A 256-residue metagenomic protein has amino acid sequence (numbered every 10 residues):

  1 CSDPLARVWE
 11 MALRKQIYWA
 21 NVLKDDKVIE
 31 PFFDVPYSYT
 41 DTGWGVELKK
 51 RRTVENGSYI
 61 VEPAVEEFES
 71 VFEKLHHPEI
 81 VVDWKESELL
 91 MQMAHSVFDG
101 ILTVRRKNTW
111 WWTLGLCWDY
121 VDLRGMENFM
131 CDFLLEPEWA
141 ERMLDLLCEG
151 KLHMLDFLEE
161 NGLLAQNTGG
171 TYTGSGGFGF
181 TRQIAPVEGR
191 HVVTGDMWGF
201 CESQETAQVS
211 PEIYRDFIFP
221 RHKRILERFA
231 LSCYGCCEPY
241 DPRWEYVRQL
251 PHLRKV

Functional and structural regions predicted by a protein language model:
C1, W19, D26-V28, H77-V256: Active-site loop segments of alpha/beta catalytic cores
C1-F32, D41-W44, L48: Ser/Thr/Asn(+Pro)-rich, low-complexity disordered segments
V35: Active-site rim loops that border cofactor/substrate pockets in soluble metabolic enzymes
S38-E69: A contiguous, low-structure linker/loop signature
A64-E73, L123-E127: Residues forming anionic-ligand binding surfaces in small-molecule and nucleic-acid pockets of primarily soluble enzymes
